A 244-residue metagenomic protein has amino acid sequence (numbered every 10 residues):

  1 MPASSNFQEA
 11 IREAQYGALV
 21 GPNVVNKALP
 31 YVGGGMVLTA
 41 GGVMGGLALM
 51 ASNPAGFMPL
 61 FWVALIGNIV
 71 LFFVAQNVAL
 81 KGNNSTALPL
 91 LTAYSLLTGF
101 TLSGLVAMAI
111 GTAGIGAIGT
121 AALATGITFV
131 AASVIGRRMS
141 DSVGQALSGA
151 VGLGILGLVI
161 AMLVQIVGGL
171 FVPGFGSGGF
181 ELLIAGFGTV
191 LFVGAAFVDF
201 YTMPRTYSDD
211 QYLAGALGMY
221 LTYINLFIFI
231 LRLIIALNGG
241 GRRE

Functional and structural regions predicted by a protein language model:
M1-E244: A hydrophobic alpha-helical transmembrane-helix feature that marks the membrane cores and membrane-interface segments
